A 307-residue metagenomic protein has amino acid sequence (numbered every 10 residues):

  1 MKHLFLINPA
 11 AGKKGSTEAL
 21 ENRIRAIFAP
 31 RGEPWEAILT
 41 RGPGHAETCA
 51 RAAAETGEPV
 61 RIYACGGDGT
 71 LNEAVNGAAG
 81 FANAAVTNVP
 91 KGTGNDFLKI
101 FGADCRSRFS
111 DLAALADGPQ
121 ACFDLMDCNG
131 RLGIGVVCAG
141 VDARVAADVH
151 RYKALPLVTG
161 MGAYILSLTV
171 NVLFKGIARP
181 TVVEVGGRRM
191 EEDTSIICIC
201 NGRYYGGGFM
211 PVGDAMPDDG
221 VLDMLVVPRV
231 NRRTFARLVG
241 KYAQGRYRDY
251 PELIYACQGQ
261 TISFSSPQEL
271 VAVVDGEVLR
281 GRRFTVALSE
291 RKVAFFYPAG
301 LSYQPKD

Functional and structural regions predicted by a protein language model:
M1-I62, N72, N76, S302-D307: ATP/NTP phosphate-donor binding region
P9, C65-G67, V89-K91: Glycine-rich beta-strand-to-loop/alpha-helix junction loops that act as flexible
T17-A19, A74-A78, K99-F101, M210-P211: Short amphipathic alpha-helical segments
T17-E18, V185-G186, E191, M216 (+1 more regions): ATP/nucleoside-binding phosphotransfer catalytic cores, i.e., glycine-rich phosphate-binding loops
R31, T40, G80-S195: Catalytic core of DAGKc-family lipid kinases
C138, D142, C198-V212, V278: Glycine-rich phosphate/pyrophosphate-binding beta-alpha loops
D142-V145, E191-D193, Y205-G208, R232-F235: Short acidic/glycine-rich loop or secondary-structure boundary segments that cap or lie
K153-A163, G213-T234: Gly/Ser/Thr-rich active-site loops/lids in small-molecule metabolic enzymes that frequently grip phosphoryl groups
